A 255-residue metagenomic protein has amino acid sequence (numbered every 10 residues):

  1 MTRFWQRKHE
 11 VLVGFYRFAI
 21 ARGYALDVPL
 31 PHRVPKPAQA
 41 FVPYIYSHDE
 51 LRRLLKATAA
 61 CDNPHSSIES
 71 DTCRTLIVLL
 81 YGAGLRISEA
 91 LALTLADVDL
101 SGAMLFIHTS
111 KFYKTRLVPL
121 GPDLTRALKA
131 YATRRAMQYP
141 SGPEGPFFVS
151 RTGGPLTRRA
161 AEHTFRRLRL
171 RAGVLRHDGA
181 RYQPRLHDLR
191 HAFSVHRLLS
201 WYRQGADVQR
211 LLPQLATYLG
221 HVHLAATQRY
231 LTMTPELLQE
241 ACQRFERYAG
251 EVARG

Functional and structural regions predicted by a protein language model:
M1-G255: Conserved catalytic core of the tyrosine transesterase superfamily
